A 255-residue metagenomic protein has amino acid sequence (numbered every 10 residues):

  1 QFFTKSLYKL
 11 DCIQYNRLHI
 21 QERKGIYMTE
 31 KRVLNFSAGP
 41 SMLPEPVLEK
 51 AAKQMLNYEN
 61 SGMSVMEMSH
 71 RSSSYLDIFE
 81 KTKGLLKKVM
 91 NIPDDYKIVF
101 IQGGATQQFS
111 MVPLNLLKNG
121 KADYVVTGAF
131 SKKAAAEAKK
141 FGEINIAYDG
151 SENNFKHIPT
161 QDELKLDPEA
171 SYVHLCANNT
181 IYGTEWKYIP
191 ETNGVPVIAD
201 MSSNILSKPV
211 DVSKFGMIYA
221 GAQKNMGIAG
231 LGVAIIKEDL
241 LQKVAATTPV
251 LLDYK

Functional and structural regions predicted by a protein language model:
Q1-Y27: Short, Lys/Arg-enriched N-terminal segments with co-localized hydrophobic residues within the first ~10-30 amino acids
R32-K83: A glycine-/small-polar-enriched, mobile loop at the entrance of the PLP active site in fold-type I
S37, I101-Q102, V125, A147-Y148 (+4 more regions): Short beta-strand segments
G39, A138, D149-I205: Active-site phosphate-binding strand-loop segment of PLP-dependent enzymes
S61-M111, N115, A129, E137: Conserved N-terminal alpha-helix of the aminotransferase class I/II PLP-enzyme fold
T106-V173: PLP-dependent aminotransferase-like
I198, V212-Q223, G232: Conserved active-site segment immediately N-terminal to the catalytic lysine that forms the internal aldimine
A222-K255: Active-site C-terminal subdomain of aminotransferase-like
